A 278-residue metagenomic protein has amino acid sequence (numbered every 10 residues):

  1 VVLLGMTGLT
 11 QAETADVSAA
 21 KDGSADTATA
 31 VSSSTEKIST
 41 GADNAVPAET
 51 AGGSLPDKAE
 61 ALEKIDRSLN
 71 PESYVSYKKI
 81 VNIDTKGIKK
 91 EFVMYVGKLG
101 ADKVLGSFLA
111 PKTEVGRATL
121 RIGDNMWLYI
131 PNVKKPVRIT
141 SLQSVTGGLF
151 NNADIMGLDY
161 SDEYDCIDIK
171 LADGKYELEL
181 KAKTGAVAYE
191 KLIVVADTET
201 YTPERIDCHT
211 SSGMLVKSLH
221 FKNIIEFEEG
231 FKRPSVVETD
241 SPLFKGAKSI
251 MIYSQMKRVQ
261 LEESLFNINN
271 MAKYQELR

Functional and structural regions predicted by a protein language model:
V1-L3: Sec-dependent N-terminal signal peptides
G5-G8, A12-D22, D26-K89: N-terminal leader/targeting segments and the immediate start of mature chains
V46-S73, K79-V81, I88, T113-E190 (+2 more regions): Flexible, processing/modification-adjacent segments and terminal tails in exported/periplasmic/extracellular proteins
V75-L105, L109-K112: N-terminal, post-signal-peptide region of Sec/Tat-exported proteins
V96-L99, I122-G123, L142-T146, K222-I225 (+1 more regions): A short, sequence-level motif marking secondary-structure junctions
K103, N125-M126, T200-T202: Structural motif
I155-G157, D173-I268: Gly/Pro-enriched, hydrophobic low-complexity segments that function as extracytoplasmic propeptides/linkers
